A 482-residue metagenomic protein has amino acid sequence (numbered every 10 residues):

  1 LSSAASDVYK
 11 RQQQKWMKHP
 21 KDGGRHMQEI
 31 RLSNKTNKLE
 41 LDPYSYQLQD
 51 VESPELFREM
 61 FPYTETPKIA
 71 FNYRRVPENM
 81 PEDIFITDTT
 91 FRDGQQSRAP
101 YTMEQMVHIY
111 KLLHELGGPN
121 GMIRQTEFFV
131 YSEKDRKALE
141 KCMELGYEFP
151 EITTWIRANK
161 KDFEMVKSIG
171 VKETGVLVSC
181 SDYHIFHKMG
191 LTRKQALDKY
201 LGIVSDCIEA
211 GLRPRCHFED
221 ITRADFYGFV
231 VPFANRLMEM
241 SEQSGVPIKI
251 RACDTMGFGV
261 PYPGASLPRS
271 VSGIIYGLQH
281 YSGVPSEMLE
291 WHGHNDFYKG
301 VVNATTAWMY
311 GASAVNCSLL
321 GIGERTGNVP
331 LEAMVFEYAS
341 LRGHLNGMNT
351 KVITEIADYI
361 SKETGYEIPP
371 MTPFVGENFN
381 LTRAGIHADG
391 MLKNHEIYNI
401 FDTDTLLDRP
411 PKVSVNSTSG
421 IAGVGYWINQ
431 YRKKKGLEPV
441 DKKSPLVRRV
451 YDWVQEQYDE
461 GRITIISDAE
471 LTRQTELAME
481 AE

Functional and structural regions predicted by a protein language model:
L1-Q12: Single conserved hydrophobic/aromatic residue that forms the stacking wall/gate of nucleotide- or nucleobase-binding
I30-R92, G343-E482: A mid-to-C-terminal "edge-of-domain" accessory segment
I86-T89, R124-F128, P150-I156, T174-V176 (+4 more regions): Hydrophobic faces of well-ordered beta-strands that scaffold small-molecule active sites in alpha/beta enzyme cores
R92, F129-E133, W155-N159, S179-S181 (+4 more regions): Active-site beta-loop-alpha junctions enriched in small/polar residues
T102-G121, K160-R215, E219-V284, Y310: Alpha/beta enzyme core
V130-W155, N159-M165: N-terminal active-site wall of soluble small-molecule enzyme domains
M256-N394: Catalytic alpha/beta core domains of metabolic enzymes, predominantly
